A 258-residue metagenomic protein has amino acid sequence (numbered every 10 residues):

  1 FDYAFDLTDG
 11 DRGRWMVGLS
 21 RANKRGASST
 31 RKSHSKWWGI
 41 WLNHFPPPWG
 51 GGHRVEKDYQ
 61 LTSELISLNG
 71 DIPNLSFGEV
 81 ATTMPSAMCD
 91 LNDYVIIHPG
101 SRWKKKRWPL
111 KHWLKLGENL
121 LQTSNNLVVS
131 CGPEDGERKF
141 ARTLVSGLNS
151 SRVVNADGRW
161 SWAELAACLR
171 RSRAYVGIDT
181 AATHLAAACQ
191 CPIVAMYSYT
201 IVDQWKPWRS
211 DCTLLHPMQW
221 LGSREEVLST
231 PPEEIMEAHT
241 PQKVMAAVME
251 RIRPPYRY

Functional and structural regions predicted by a protein language model:
F1-Y258: Catalytic machinery of carbohydrate-active enzymes, primarily nucleotide-sugar-dependent glycosyltransferases
